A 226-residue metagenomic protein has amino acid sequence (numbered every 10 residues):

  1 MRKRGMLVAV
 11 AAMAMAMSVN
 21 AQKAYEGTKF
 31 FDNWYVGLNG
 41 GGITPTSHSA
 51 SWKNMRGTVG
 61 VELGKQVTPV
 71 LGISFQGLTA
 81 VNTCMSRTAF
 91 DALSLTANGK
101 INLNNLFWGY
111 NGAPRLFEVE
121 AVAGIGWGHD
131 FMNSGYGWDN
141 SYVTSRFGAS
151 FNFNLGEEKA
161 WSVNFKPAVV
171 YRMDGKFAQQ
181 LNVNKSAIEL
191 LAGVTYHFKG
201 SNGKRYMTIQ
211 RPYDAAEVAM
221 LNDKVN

Functional and structural regions predicted by a protein language model:
M1-T28, S201-N226: Cleavable N-terminal export/targeting peptides
K3, T28-F30, A50-M55, R87-S94 (+3 more regions): Replace "Gram-negative outer membrane beta-barrel proteins" with "bacterial and organellar outer membrane beta-barrel
A21-G64: Short glycine/proline- and aromatic-enriched beta-strand/turn motifs that initiate or cap beta-hairpins
Q22-N33, V70, N105-V119, L155-W161 (+1 more regions): Short loop/turn motifs that connect adjacent beta-strands in outer-membrane beta-barrel proteins
Y35-G37, G72-S74, E118-V122, S162-K166 (+1 more regions): Residue-level detector of the transmembrane beta-barrel scaffold of outer-membrane proteins
L38, V61-K65, A97-L103, A123-W127 (+4 more regions): Residues on the lipid-exposed face of transmembrane beta-strands in outer-membrane beta-barrel proteins
V70-S145, E157: Gram-negative (and chloroplast) outer-membrane scaffold detector with strong preference for beta-barrel transmembrane
T83-R87, G156-N226: Predominantly the C-terminal beta-signal and adjacent terminal strand-loop region of outer-membrane beta-barrel
